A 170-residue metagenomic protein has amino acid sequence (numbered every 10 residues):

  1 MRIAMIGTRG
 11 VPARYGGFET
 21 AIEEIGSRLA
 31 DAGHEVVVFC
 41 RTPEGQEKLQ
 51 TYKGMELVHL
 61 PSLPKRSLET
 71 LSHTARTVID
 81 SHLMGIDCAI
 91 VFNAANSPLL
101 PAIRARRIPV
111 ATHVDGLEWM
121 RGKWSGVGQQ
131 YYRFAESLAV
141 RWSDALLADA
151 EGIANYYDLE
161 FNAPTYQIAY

Functional and structural regions predicted by a protein language model:
I6-R14, R28-K65, G152-D158: N-terminal strand-loop element at the rim of the active site of nucleotide-sugar-dependent glycosyltransferases
G17-L29, T77: Short amphipathic alpha-helix
F18-A21, F39-R41, V91-A95, A148-A150 (+1 more regions): Replace "coordinates the UDP/GDP/TDP-sugar" with "coordinates nucleotide-activated sugar donors
K53-I79, G122-G128: A short, charged, and often flexible helix/loop element on the N-terminal side of the glycosyltransferase catalytic
L71-H82, I86-D115, W119, E151: An aromatic- and histidine-rich active-site surface loop
G128-L146: Membrane-proximal helix-turn-helix segments that form the acceptor-binding/catalytic region of lipid-linked
A154-Y170: Helix-loop-beta element that forms the nucleotide-linked donor phosphate-binding surface in glycosyltransferases
